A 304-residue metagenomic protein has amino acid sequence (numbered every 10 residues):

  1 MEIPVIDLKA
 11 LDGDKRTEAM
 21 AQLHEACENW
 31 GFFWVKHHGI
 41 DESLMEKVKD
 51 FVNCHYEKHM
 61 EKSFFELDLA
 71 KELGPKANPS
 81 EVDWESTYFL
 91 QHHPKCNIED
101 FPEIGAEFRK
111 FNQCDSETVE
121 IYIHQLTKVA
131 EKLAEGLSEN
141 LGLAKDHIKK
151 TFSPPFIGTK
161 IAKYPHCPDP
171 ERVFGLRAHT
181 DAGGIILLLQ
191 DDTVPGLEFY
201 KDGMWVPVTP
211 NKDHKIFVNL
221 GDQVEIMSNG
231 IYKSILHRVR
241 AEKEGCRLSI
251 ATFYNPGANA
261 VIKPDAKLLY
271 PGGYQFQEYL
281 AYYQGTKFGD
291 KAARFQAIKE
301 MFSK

Functional and structural regions predicted by a protein language model:
M1-K304: Peripheral, non-catalytic segments flanking oxidoreductase cores
